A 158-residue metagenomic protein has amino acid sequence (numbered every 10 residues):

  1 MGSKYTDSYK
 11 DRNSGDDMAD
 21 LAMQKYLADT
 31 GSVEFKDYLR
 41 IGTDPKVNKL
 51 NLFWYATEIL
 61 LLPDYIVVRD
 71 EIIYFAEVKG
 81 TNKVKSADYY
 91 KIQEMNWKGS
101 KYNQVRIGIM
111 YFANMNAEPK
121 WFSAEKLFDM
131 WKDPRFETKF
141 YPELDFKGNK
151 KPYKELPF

Functional and structural regions predicted by a protein language model:
M1-W54: Acidic-basic catalytic patches of nuclease active cores, encompassing PD-(D/E)XK and other metal-cofactor nuclease
K36-D37, F75-E77, G108-Y111: A structural signal for short, well-ordered beta-strand segments and their strand-loop junctions that often border
G42-T43, V78-G80, F112-A113: Short loop/turn segments at strand-loop or loop-helix junctions that form parts of catalytic or ligand-binding pockets
F53-R69: Short, structured active-site "lid" loops
Y65-N82: Conserved catalytic cores of phosphodiester-cleaving nucleases, focusing on short active-site segments
G80-Y102: Mg2+/Mn2+-dependent nuclease catalytic core
N96-D129: Nucleic-acid nuclease catalytic cores
E118-F158: Intrinsically disordered, low-complexity terminal regions enriched in charged/polar residues
